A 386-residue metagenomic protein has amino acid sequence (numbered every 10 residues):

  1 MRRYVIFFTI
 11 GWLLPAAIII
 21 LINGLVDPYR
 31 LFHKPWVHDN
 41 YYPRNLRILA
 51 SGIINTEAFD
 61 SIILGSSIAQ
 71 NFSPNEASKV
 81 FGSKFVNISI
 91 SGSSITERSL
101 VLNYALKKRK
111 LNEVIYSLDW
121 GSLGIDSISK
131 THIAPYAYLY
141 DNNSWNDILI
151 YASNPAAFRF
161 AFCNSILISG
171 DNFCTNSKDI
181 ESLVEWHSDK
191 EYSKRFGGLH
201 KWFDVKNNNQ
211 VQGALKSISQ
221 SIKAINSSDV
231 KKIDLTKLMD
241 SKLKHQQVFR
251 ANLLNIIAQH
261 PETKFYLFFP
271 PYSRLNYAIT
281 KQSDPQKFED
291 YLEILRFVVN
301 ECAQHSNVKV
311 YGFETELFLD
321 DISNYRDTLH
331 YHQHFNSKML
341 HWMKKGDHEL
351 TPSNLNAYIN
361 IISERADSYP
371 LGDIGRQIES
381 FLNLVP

Functional and structural regions predicted by a protein language model:
I6-L25: Hydrophobic membrane-insertion alpha-helices, especially the h-region of bacterial N-terminal signal peptides
L25-L46: Alpha-helical transmembrane signal-anchor/signal-peptide segments
A58, I68-N154: Membrane-embedded segments
S99-L100, L243-L253, K287-N300: Well-ordered, non-membrane alpha-helical segments in soluble/globular domains
T131-E262, N356-P386: Secreted/periplasmic serine-hydrolase-like ester/acetyl group-modifying domain
I257-S283, G312-E314: Active-site segments of SGNH/GDSL-like serine hydrolases that catalyze O-acetyl group transfer/hydrolysis on lipids
N276-Y311: Substrate-gating cap/lid alpha-helix
N324-G372, R376: Histidine-centered active-site loop/cap adjacent to the catalytic His in serine esterases/O-acetyl transfer systems
